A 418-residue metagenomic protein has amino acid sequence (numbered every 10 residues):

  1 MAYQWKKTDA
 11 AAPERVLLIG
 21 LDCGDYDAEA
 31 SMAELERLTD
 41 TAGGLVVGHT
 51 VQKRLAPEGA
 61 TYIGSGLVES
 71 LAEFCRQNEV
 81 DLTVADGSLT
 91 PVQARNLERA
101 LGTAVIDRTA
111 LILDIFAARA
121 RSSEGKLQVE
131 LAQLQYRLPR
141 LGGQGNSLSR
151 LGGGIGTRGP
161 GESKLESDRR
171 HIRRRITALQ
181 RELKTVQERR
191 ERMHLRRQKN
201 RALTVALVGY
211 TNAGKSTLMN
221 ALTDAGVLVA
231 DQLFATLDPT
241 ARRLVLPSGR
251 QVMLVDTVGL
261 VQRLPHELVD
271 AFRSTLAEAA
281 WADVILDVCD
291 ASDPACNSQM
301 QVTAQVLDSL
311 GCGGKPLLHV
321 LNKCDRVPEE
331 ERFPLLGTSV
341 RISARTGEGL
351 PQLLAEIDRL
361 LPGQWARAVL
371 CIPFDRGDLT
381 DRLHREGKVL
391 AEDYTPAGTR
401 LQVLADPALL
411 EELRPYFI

Functional and structural regions predicted by a protein language model:
M1-L113: N-terminal accessory targeting/assembly segments
M1-L21, E36, P139-A213, M219-N220 (+4 more regions): C-terminal-of-GTPase-core extension/linker across diverse P-loop GTPases
A2-T8, E29-A33, A56-E73, D238-P239 (+2 more regions): Switch II of P-loop NTPase G domains
Y3-Q4, R190, R197-L203, A221-M253 (+3 more regions): Switch I (effector-binding) loop of TRAFAC-class P-loop GTPase G-domains
D22-D27, A56-T61, R119-E124, S163-K164 (+4 more regions): Flexible beta-alpha connector loops of hexameric P-loop NTPases
M32-D40, L45, A72-Q77, L89-T103 (+2 more regions): Conserved C-terminal guanine-recognition region of P-loop GTPase G domains, centered on the G4
T109-L113, L233-F234, A344-G347: Short, acidic/turn-prone active-site loops that include or flank metal/cofactor- and phosphate-binding residues
A110-L131: Short alpha-helix plus adjacent loop in nuclease-associated cores
